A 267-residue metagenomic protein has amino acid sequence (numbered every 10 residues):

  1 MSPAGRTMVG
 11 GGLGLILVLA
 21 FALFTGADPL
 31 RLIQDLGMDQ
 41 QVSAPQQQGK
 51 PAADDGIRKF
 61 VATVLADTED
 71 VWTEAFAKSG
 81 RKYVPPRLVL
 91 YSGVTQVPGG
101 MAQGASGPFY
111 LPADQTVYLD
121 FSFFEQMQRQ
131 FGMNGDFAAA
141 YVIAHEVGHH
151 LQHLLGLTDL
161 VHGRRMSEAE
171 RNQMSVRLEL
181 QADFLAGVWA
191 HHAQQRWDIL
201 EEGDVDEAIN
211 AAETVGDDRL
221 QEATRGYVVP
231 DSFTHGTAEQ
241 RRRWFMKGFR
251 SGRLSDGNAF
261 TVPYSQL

Functional and structural regions predicted by a protein language model:
M1-K50: Long amphipathic alpha-helical segments used for membrane anchoring, targeting, substrate engagement, or oligomerization
A20, W72, L119, F137 (+3 more regions): Active-site recognition of the HExxH zinc-binding catalytic motif
K59-Y83, Q173, R177-Q221: Short helix/loop segments within enzyme catalytic domains that coordinate or immediately flank catalytic cofactors
S92, F121-F123, L155-G156: A mature extracytoplasmic/lumenal domain signature
V94-D120: Catalytic zinc-binding patch centered on the HExxH motif and its immediate surroundings that defines zinc-dependent
F123-Y141, E170-V176: Short pre-active-site segment immediately N-terminal to the catalytic Zn-binding motif
V147-H162, A193-Q194: Catalytic Zn2+-binding segment of zinc metalloproteases
V215-L267: Pan-zinc metallopeptidase signature
